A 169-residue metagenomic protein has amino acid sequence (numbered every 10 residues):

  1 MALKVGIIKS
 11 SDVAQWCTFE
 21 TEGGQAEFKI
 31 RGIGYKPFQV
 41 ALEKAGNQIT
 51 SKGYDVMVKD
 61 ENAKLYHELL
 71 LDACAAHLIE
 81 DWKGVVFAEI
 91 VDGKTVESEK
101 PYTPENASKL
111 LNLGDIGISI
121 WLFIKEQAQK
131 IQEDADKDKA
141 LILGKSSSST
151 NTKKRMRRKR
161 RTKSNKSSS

Functional and structural regions predicted by a protein language model:
M1-A14, S168-S169: Short, intrinsically disordered N-terminal pre-domain segments
D12-G23: Short acidic-hydrophobic surface loop/beta-edge motif
A26-S169: Short, surface-exposed, charged amphipathic helix/loop patches that serve as local interaction elements
